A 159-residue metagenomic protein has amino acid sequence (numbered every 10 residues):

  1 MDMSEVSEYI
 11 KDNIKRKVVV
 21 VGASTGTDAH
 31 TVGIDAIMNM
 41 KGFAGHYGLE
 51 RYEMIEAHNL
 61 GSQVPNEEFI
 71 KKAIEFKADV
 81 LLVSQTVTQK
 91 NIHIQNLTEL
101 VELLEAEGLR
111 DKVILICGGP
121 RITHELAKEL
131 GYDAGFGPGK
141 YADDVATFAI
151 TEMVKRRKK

Functional and structural regions predicted by a protein language model:
M1-R16: Short N-terminal or domain-adjacent regulatory/targeting segments
V19-V21: Conserved beta-strand elements of the Class I
G26-A29: Short, surface-exposed ligand-recognition loops at beta-strand->loop->(often short) alpha-helix junctions that present
T31-M38, F43, Y47-Y132, G139-T147: Cofactor-cradling patches in redox/metallo enzymes
D143-K159: A charged, well-structured terminal subsegment
